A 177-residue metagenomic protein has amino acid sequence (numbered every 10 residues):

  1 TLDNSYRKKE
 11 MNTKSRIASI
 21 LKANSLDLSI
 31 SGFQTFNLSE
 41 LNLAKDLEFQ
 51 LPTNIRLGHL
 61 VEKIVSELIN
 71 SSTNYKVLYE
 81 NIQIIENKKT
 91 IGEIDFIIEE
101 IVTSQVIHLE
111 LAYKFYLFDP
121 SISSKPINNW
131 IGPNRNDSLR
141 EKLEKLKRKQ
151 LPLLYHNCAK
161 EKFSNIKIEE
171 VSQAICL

Functional and structural regions predicted by a protein language model:
T1-L177: Intrinsically disordered, low-complexity Ser/Thr/Pro/Gly-rich regulatory segments
